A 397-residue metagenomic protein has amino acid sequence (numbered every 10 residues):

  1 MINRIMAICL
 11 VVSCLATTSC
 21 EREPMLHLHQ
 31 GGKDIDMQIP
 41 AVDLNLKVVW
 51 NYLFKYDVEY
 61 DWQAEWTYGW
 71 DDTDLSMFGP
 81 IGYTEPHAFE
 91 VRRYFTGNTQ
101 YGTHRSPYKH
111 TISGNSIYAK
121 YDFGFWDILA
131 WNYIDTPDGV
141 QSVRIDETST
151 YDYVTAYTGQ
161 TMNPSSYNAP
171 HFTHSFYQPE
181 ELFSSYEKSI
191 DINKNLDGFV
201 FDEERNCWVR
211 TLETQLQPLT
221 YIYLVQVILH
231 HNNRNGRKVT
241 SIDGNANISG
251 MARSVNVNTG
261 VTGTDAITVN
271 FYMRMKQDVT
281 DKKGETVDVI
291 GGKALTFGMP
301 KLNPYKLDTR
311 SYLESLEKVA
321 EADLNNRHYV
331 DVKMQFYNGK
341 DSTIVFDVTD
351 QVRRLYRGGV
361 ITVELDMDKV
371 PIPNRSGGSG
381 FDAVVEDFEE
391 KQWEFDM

Functional and structural regions predicted by a protein language model:
I2, C14-N51: Bacterial Sec-dependent N-terminal signal peptides
I2-I8: Sec-dependent signal peptide recognition, specifically the positively charged N-region followed immediately by
L46-I81, Q226-R237: Structural motif
V58, A64, K318-A383: C-terminal structured domain segments
D74-S142, K238-V352: Tryptophan-paired
Y94-Q217: Short, low-hydrophobicity acidic/polar segments
Q160-K306: Acidic, serine/threonine- and glycine-rich low-complexity intrinsically disordered segments that serve as flexible
D382-M397: Short, low-complexity, Pro/Ser/Thr/Gly-rich segments in the mature regions of secreted, periplasmic
